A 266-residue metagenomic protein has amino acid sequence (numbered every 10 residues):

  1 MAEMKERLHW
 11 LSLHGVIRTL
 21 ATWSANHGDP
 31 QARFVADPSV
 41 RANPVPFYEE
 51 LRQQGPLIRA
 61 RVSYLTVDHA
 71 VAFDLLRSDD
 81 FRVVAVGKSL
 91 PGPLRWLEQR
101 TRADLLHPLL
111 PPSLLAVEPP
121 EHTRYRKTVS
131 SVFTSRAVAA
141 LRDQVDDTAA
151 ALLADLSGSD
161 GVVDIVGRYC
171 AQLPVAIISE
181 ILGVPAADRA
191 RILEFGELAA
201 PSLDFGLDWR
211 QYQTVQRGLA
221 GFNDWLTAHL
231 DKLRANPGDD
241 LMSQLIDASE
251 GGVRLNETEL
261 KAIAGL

Functional and structural regions predicted by a protein language model:
M1-V166, S179-L193, E197-L207, Q213-R217: Active-site substrate-recognition loop segments, prototypically the cytochrome P450 B′-helix/B-C loop
P46, A70, L173, D240 (+1 more regions): Active-site phosphate/pyrophosphate-handling residues
A72, A149, I178, M242 (+1 more regions): Alpha-helical structural signal
L109-L110, R124-V129, L173-I177, W225 (+2 more regions): A general alpha-helix detector
D146, C170, E194-E197, I246-D247 (+1 more regions): Short amphipathic alpha-helical surface patches that mediate protein-protein
L152, E194-V253, E257: Cytochrome P450 catalytic core segment centered on helix I
A171, V175, S179-E180, F222 (+1 more regions): Central I-helix of cytochrome P450 enzymes
